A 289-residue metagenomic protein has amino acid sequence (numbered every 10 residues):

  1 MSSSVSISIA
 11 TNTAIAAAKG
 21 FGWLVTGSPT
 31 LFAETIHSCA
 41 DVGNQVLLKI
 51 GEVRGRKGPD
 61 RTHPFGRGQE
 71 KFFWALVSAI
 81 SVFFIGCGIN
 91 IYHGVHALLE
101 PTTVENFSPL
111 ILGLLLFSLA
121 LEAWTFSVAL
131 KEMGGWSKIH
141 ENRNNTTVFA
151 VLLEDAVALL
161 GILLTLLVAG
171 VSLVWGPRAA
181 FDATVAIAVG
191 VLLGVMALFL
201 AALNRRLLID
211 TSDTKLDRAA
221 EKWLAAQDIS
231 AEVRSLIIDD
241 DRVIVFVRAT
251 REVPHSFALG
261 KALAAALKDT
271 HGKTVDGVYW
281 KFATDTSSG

Functional and structural regions predicted by a protein language model:
M1-A18, W23: Topogenic membrane-insertion module of multi-pass membrane proteins
M1-I7, T35-K49, F73-G88: Alpha-helical transmembrane segments of integral membrane proteins, especially early/N-terminal helices
T11, I15, K19, D41-N44 (+2 more regions): Alpha-helical transmembrane segments of multipass membrane proteins
T11, L24-K57, F149-L163: Acidic (Asp/Glu-rich) catalytic motifs at the cytosolic membrane interface
A16-S28, N90-G94, L167: Membrane-embedded alpha-helical segments in integral membrane proteins
A18, I36, G43, I50 (+2 more regions): Membrane-embedded alpha-helices of multi-pass transport/permease systems
G51-E70, E100: Aspartate-rich (DDxxD/NDxxD/DxxxD) Mg2+/diphosphate-binding motifs and their adjoining helix-loop segments
E70-G289: Alpha-helical transmembrane segments and adjacent TM-loop junctions that form the membrane-embedded core of multi-pass
